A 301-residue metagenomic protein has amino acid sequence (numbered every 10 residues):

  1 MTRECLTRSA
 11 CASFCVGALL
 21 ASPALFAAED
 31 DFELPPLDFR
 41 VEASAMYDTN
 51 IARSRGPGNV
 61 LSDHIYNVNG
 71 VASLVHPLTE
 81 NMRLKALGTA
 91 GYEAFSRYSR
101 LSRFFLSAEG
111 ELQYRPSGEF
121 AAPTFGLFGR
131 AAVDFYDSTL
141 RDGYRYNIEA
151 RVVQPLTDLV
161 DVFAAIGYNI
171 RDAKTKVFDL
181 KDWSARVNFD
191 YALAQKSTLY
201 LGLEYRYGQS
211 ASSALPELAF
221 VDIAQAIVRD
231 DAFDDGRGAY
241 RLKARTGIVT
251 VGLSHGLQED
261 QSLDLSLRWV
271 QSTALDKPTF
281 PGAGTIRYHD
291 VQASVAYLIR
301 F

Functional and structural regions predicted by a protein language model:
E29, A72-H76, L112-G118, V152-Q154 (+6 more regions): Residue-level signature of outer-membrane beta-barrel architecture
A43-I51, L74, A90-S96, Y114-P116 (+7 more regions): Transmembrane beta-strands of outer-membrane beta-barrel pores
M46-N69, L275-P278: Surface-exposed strand-loop-strand hairpins of Gram-negative outer-membrane beta-barrel proteins
R55-V60, E93-S99, V133-S138, N147-E149 (+4 more regions): Extracellular loop and loop/strand-boundary signature of outer-membrane beta-barrel proteins
S62-V68, R100-A108, D142-I148, D179-A185 (+2 more regions): Residues that define the transmembrane beta-barrel architecture of outer-membrane proteins
E80-L84, S117-F125, L156-A164, Q195-L201 (+2 more regions): Repeated loop/turn-to-beta-strand initiation elements of outer-membrane beta-barrel proteins
R145-G236: Detector for outer-membrane/organellar transmembrane beta-barrel domains, recognizing the amphipathic beta-strand
R287-F301: Outer-membrane beta-barrel "beta-signal"
